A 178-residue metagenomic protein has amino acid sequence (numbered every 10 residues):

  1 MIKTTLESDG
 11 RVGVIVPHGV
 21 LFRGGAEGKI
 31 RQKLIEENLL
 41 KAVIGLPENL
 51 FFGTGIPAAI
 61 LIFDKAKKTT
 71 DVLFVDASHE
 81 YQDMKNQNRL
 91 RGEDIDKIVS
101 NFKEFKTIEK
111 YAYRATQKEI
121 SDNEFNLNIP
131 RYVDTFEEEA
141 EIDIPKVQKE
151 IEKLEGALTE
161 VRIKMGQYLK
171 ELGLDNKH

Functional and structural regions predicted by a protein language model:
M1-H178: A conserved structural/catalytic subdomain of Rossmann-like adenosyl-cofactor enzymes
